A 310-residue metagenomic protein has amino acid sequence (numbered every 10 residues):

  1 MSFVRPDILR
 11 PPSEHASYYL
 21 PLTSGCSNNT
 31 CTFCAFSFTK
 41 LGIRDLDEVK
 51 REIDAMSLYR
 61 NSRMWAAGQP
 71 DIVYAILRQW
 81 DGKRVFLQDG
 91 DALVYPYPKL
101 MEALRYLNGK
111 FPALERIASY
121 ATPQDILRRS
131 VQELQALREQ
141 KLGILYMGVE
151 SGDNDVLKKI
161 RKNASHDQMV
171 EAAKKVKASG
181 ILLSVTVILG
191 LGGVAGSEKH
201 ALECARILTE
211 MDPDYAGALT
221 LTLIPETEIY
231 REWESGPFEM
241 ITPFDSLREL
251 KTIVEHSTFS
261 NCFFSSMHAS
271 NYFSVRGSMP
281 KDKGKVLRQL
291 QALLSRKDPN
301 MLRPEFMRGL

Functional and structural regions predicted by a protein language model:
M1-E14, R206-L310: Auxiliary Fe-S-binding modules of radical SAM enzymes
L9-R63: Canonical Radical SAM [4Fe-4S] cluster-binding loop centered on the CxxxCxxC motif and its immediate flanking residues
Y18, V85, I117-S119, L145-M147 (+3 more regions): Hydrophobic faces of well-ordered beta-strands that scaffold small-molecule active sites in alpha/beta enzyme cores
C26, C34, V49, L87 (+6 more regions): Conserved, mostly hydrophobic/aromatic
V49, L100, S130, M169 (+3 more regions): Aromatic/hydrophobic pocket-lining residues that form the small-molecule binding cavity in soluble enzyme cores
Y59-S179, F259: Conserved SAM/AdoMet-binding glycine-rich loop
Q124, G148, G152-V156, V176-H200 (+2 more regions): Conserved strand-turn element in the central/C-terminal portion of the radical SAM core barrel that lines
Q132-L134, G192-E210: Catalytic cores of alpha/beta
